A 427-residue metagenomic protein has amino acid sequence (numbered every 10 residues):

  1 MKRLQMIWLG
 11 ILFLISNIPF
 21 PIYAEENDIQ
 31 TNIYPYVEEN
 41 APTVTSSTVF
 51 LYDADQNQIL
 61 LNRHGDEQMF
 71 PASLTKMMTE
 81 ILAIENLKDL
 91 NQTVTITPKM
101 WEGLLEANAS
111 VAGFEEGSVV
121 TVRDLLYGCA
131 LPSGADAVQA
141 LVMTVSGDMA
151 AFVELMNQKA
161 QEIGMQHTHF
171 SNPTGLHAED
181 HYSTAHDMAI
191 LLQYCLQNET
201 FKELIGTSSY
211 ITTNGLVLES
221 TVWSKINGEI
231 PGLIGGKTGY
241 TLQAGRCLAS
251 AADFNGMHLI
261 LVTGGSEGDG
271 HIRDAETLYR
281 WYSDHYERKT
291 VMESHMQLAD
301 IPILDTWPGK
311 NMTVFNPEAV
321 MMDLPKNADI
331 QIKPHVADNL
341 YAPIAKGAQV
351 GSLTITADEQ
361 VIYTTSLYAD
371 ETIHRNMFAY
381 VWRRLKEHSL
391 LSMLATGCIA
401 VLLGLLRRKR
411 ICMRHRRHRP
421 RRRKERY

Functional and structural regions predicted by a protein language model:
R3-M6, M77, F254, R408-K409: Hydrophobic alpha-helical segments, especially transmembrane helices and their immediate juxtamembrane helical caps
R3-Y23, T396-L406: Sec-dependent N-terminal signal peptides of Gram-positive bacterial secreted proteins and lipoproteins
L9-I15, P35-V37, C247: A generic local structural motif
F13-L14, I22-Y34, Q297-I301, E318-M321: Intrinsically disordered, low-complexity repeat and linker tracts
I18, L87-K88, C247: Ubiquitous "structural anchor" signal
I22-H186, I190-E199: Active-site-adjacent loops and short helices of periplasmic peptidoglycan-processing enzymes
M165-H169, H177-Y427: Domain-terminus/edge residues, biased toward the C-terminal soluble/receptor-binding domains of extracytoplasmic
